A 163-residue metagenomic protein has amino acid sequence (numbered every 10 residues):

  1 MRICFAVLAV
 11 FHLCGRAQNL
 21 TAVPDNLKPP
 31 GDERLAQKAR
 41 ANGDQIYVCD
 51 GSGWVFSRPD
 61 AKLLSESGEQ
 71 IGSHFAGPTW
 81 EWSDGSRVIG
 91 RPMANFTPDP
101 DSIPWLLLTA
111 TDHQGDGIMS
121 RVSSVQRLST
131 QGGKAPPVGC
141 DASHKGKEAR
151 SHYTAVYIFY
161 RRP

Functional and structural regions predicted by a protein language model:
M1-V7: Sec-dependent signal peptide recognition, specifically the positively charged N-region followed immediately by
L8-R16: Hydrophobic h-region of N-terminal signal peptides that target proteins for export in Gram-negative bacteria
Q18-Q45, S52-P163: Primary mode marks residue(s) on the alpha4-beta5-alpha5 output face of response regulator receiver
